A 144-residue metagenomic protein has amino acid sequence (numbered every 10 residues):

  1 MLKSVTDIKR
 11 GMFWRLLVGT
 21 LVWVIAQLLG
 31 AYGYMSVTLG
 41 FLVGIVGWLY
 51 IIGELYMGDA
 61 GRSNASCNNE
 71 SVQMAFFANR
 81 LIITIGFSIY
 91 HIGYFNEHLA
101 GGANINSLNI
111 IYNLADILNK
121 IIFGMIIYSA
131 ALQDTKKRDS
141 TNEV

Functional and structural regions predicted by a protein language model:
M1-V144: Polytopic alpha-helical membrane-helix bundles and their juxtamembrane interface segments in multi-pass membrane
